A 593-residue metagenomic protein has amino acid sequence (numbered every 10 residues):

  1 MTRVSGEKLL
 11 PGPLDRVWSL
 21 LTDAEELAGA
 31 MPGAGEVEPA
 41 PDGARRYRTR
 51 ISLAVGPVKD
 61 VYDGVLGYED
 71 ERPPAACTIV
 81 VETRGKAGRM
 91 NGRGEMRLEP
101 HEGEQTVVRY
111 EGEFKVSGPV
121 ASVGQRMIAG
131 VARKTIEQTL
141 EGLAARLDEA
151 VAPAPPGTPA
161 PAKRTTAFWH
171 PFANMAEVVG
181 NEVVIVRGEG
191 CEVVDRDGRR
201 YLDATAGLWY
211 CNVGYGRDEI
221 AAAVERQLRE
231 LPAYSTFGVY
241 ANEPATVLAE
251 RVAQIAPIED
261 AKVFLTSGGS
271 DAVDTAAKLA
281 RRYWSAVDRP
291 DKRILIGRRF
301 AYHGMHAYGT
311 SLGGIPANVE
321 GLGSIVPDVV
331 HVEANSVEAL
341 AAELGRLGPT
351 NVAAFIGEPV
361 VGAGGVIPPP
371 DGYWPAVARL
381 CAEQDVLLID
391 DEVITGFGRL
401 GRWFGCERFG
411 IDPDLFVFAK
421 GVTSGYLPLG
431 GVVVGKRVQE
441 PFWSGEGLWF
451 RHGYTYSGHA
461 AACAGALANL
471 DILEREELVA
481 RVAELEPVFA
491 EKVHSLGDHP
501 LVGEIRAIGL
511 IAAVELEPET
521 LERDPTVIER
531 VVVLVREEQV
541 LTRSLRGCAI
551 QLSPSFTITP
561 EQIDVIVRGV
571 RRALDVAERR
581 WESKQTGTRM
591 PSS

Functional and structural regions predicted by a protein language model:
M1-R50, A54-G56, E149-P159: Hydrophobic ligand-binding cavity/cleft-lining segments
S5, V61-V65, M90-E95: Short, surface-exposed coil-to-beta transition loops
E38, G67-E69, E99, V194 (+1 more regions): Conserved positions in beta-strands of structured domains
E38-T83: Glycine-rich portal/gate segments that line the openings of hydrophobic small-molecule binding cavities
G56-K59, K86-M90, T423-S424: Short glycine/serine/proline-enriched coil/turn segments at secondary-structure junctions
T78-V131: Beta-strand/loop substructures that line and gate deep hydrophobic ligand-binding cavities in soluble
S117-A154: A conserved amphipathic terminal alpha-helix motif
A160-S593: Conserved N-terminal phosphate-binding loop of PLP-dependent enzymes in the Aspartate aminotransferase
